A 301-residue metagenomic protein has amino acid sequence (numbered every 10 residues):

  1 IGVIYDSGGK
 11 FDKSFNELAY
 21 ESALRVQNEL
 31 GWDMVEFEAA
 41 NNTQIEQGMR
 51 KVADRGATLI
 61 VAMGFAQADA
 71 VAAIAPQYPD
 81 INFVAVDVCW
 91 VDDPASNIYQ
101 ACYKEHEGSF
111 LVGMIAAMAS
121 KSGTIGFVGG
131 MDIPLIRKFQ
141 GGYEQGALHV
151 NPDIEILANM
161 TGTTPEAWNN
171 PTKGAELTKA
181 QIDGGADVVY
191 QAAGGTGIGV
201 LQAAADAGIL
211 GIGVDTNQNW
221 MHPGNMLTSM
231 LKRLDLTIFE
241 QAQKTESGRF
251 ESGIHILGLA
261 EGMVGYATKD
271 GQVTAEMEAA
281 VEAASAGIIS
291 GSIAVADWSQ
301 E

Functional and structural regions predicted by a protein language model:
I1-E301: A residue-level marker of the well-folded mature domains of exported/periplasmic proteins
